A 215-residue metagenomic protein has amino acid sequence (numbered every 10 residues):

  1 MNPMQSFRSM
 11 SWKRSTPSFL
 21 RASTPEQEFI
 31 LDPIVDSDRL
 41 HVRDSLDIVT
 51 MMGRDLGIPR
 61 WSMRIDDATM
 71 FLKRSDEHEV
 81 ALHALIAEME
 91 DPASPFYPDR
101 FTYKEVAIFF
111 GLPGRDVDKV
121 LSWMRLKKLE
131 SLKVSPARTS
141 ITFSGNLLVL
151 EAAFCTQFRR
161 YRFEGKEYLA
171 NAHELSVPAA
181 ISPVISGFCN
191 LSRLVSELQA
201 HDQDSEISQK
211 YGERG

Functional and structural regions predicted by a protein language model:
N2-G215: Non-catalytic regulatory appendages
